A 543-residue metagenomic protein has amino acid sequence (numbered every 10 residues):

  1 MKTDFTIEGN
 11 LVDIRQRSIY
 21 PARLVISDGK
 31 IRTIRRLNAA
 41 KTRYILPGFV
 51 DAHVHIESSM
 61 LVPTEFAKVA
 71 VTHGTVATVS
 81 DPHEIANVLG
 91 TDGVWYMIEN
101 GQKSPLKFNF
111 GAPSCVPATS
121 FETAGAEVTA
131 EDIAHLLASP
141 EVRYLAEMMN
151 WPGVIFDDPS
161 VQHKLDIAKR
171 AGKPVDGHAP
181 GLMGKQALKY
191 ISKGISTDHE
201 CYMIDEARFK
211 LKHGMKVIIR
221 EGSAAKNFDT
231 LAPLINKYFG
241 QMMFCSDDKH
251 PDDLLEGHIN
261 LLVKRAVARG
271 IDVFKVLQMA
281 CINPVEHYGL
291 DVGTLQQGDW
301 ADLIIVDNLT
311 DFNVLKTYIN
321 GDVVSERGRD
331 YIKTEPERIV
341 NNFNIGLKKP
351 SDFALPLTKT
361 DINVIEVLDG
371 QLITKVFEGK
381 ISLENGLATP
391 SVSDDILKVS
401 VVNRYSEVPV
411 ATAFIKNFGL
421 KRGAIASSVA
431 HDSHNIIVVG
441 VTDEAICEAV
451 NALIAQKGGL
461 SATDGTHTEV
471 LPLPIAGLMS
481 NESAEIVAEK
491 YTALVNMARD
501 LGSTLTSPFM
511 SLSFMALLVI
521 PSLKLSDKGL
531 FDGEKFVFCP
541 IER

Functional and structural regions predicted by a protein language model:
M1-A22, S27, R32-R35, V71-H73 (+2 more regions): Active-site microenvironment of metallo-dependent hydrolases
K2-E8, S27-S80: Replace "His-x-His-based motif
L46-H53, S80-H83, G111, A146-M148 (+3 more regions): Active-site neighborhood of phospho(di)ester-bond hydrolases with catalytic His/Asp-centered motifs
V50-V62, P117-A130, S196: Active-site mouth loops of central-metabolism enzymes
A67-P174, V470-P472: Divalent-metal coordination cores built from histidine and acidic residues
P82-I85, P113-S114, N150, P180-G181 (+5 more regions): Short, ordered loop/turn segments at secondary-structure junctions
G93, E127-A146, G153-I218, S223-F244 (+3 more regions): Histidine/acidic residue-rich metal-binding segments in metalloenzymes
